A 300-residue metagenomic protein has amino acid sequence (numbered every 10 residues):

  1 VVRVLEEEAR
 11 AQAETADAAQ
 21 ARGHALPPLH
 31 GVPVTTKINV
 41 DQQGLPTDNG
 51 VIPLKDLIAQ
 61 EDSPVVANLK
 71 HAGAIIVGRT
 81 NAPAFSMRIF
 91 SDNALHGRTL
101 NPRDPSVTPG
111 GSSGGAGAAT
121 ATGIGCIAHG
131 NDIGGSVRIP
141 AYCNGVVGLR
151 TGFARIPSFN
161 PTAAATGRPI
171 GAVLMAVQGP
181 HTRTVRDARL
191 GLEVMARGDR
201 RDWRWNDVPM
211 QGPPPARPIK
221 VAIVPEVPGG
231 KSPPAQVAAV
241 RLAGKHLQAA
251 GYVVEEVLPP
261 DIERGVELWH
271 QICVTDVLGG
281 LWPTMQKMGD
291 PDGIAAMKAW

Functional and structural regions predicted by a protein language model:
V1-D56, S86-R88, V240, V266 (+1 more regions): Short, well-ordered alpha-helical
L29-N49, P215-P225, I272-W300: Short helix-loop capping/hinge segments that flank enzyme active sites or metal/cofactor-binding pockets
G50-Q60, A222, P234-A235: Peri-catalytic substrate-binding/gating loops that frame the active-site cleft of hydrolases
E61-L192: Short glycine/serine-rich loop segments
V77, V253-L258: General small-molecule cofactor/ligand-binding pocket signal
N93, G97, V266-G280: Charged, often glycine-rich, active-site loop that binds/positions anionic groups
R150-G244, D261, P283, K287-D290: A short helix-breaking turn/cap at a secondary-structure junction
